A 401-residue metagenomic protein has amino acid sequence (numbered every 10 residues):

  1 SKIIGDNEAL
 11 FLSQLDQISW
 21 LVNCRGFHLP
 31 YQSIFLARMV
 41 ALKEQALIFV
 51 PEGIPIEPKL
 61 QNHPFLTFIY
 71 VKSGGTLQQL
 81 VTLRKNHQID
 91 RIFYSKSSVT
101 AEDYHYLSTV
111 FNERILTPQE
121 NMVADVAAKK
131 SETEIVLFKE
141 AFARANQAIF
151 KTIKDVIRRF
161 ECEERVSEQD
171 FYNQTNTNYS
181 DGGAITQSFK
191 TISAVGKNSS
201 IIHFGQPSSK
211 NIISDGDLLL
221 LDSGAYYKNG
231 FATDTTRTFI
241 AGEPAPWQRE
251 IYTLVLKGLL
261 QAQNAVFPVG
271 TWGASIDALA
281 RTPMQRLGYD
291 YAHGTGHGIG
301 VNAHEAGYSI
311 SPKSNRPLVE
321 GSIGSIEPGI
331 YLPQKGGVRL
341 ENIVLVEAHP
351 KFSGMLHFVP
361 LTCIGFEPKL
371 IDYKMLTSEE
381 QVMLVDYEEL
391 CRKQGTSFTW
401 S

Functional and structural regions predicted by a protein language model:
S1-S401: Active-site neighborhoods and metal-handling regions in enzymes and metal-associated proteins
